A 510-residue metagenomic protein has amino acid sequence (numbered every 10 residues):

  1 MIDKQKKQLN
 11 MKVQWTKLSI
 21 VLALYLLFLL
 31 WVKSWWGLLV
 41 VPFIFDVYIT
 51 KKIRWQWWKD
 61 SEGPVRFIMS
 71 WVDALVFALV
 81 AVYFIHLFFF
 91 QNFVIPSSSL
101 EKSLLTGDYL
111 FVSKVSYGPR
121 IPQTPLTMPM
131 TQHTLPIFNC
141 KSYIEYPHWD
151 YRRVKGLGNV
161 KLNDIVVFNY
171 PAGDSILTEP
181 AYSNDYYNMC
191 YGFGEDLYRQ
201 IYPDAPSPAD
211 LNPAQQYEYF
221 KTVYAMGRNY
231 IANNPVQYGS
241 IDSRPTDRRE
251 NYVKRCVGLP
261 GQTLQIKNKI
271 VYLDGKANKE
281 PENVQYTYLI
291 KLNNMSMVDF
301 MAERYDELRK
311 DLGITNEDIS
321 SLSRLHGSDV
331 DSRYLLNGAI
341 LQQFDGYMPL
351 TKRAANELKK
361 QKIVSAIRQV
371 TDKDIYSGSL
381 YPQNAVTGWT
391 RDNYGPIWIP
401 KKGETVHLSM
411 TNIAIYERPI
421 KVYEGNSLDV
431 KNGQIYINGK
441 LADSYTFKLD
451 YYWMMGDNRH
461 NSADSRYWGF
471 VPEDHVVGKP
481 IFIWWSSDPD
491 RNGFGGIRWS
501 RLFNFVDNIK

Functional and structural regions predicted by a protein language model:
I2-K510: Extended hydrophobic leader/signal-anchor segments used for secretion and membrane insertion
